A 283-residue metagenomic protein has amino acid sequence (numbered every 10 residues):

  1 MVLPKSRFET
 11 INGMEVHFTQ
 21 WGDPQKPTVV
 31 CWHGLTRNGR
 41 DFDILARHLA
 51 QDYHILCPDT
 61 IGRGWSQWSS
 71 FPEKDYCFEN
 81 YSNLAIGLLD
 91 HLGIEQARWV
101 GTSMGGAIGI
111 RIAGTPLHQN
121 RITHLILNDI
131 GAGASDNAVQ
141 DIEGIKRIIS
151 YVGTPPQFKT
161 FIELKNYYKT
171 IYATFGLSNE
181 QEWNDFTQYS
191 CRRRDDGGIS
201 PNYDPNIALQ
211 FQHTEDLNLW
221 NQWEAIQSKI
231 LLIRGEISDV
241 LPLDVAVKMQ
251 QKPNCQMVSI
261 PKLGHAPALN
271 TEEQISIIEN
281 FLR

Functional and structural regions predicted by a protein language model:
M1-V30, Q51-Y53, I94-E95, T123 (+2 more regions): Alpha/beta-hydrolase fold catalytic core
M14-W68: Conserved HGGG/HGGXW glycine-rich cap/lid loop of the alpha/beta-hydrolase fold
I44, C57-V100, M104: Active-site loop/oxyanion-hole signature of alpha/beta-hydrolase fold enzymes
G106-L117, L125: Short glycine-enriched nucleophile-adjacent loop and the immediately C-terminal alpha-helix near the catalytic center
T123-F161: Flexible "cap/lid" loop of the alpha/beta hydrolase fold
P155-H213: Conserved alpha/beta-hydrolase catalytic His-Asp/Glu region
R192-Q250: Conserved serine/cysteine hydrolase catalytic core
L263-E273: Catalytic histidine-centered segment of alpha/beta-hydrolase-like enzymes
